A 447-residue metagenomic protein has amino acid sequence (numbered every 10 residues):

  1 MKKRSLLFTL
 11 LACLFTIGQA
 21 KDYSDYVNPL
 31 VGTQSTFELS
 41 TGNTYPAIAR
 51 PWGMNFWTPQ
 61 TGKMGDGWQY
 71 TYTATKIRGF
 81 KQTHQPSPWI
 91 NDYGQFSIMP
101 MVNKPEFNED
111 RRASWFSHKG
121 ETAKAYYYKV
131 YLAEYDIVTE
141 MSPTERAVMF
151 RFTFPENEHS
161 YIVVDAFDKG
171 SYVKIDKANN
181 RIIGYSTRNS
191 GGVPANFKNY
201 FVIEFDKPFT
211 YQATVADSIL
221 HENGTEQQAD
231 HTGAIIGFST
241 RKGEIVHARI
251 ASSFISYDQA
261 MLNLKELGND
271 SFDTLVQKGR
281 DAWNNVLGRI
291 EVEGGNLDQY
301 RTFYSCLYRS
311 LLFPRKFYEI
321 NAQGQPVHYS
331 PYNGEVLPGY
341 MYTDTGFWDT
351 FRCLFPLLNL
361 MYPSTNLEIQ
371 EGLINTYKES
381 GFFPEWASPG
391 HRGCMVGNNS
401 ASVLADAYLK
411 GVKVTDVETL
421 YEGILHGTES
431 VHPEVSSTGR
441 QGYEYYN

Functional and structural regions predicted by a protein language model:
M1-K21: Bacterial Sec-dependent N-terminal signal peptides
K21-S402, Y408-N447: Accessory carbohydrate-recognition regions in carbohydrate-active enzymes
